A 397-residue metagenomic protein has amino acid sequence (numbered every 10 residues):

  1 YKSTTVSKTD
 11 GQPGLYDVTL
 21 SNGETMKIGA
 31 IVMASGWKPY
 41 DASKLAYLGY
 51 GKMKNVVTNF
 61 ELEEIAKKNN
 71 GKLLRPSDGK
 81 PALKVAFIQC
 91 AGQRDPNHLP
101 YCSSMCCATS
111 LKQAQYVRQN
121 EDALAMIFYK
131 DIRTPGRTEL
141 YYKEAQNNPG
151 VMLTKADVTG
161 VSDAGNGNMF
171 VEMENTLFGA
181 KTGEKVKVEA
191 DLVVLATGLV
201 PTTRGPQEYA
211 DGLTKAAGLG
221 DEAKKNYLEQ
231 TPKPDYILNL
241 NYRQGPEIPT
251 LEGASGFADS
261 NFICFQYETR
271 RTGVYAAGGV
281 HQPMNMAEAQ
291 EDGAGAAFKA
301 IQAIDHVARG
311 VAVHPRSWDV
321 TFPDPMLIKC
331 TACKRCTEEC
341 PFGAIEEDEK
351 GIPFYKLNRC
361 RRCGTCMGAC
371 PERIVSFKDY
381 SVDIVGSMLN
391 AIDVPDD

Functional and structural regions predicted by a protein language model:
Y1-D397: Residues forming the flavin
